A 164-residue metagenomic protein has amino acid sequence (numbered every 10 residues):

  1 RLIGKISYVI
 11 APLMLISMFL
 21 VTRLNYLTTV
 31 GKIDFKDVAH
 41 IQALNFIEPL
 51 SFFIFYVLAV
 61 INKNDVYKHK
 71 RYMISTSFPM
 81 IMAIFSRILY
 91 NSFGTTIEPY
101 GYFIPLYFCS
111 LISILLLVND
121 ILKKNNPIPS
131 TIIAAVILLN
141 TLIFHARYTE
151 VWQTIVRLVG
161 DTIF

Functional and structural regions predicted by a protein language model:
R1-F164: Alpha-helical membrane insertion/targeting regions
